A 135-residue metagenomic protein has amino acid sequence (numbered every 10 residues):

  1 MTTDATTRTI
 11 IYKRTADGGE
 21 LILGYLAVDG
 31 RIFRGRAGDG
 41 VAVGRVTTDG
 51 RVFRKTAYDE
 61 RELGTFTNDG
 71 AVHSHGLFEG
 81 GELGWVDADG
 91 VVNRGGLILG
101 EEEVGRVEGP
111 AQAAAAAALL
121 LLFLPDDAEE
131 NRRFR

Functional and structural regions predicted by a protein language model:
M1-R31, R36, V41, Y58-E62 (+1 more regions): Long terminal segments
G44-V46, R51-K55: Short, well-structured hydrophobic secondary-structure segments
